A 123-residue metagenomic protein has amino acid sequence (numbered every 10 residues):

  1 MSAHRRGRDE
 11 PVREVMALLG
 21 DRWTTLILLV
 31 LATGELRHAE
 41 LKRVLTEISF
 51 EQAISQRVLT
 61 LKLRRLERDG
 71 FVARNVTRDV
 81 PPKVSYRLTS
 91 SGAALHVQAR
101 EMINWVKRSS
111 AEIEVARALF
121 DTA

Functional and structural regions predicted by a protein language model:
M1-P11: Long, low-complexity, charged/polar intrinsically disordered regions in eukaryotic proteins
E10-V58: N-terminal helix-turn-helix DNA-binding core of bacterial DNA-binding proteins
P11, L29, V76, S90-A123: Amphipathic alpha-helical dimerization/coiled-coil segments that flank or bridge DNA-binding/regulatory modules
L59-E67: Basic amphipathic alpha-helical segments that dock to polyanions
E67-R87: Beta-hairpin "wing" of winged helix-turn-helix
